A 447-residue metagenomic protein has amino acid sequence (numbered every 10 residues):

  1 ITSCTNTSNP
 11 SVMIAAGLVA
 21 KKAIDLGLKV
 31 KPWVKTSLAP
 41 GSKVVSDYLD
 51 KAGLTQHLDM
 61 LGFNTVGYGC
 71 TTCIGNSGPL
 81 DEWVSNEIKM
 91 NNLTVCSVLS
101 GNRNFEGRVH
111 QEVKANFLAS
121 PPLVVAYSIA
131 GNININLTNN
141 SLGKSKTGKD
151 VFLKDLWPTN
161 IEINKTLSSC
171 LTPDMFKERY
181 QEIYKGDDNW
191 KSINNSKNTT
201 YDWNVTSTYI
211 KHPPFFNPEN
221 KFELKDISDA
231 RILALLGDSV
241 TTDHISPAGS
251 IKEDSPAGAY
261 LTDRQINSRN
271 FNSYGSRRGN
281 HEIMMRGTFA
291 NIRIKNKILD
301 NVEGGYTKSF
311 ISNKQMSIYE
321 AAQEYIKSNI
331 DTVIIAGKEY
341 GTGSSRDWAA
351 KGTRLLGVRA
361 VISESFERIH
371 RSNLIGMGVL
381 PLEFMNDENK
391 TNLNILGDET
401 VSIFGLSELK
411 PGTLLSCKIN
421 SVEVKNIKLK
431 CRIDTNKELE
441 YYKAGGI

Functional and structural regions predicted by a protein language model:
I1-I447: Fe-S-dependent hydro-lyases/dehydratases of central metabolism
